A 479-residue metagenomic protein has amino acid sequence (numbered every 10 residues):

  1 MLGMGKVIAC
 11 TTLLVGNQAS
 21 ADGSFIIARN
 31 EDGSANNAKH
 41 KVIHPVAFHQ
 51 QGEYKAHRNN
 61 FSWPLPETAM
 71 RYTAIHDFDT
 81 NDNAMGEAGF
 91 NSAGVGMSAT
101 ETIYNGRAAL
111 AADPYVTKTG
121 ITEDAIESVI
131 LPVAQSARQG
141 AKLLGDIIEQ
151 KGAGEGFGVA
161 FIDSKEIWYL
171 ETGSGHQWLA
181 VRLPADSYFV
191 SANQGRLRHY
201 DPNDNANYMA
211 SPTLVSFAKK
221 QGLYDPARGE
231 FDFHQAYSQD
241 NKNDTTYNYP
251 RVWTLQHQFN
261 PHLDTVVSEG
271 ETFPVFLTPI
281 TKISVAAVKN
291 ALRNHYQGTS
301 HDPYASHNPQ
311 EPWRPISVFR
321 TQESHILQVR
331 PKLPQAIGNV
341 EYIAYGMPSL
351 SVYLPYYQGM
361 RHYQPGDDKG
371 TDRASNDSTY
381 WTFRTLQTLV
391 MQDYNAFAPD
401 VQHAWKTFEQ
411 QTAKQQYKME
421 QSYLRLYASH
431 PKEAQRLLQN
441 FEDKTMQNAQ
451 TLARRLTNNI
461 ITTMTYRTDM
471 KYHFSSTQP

Functional and structural regions predicted by a protein language model:
I8-E123, L143-V267, L277: A contiguous strand-loop segment
E67-R71, A141-L143, H301-E311: Short Pro/Gly-enriched beta-strand edge/turn motifs at strand-loop
E127-V133: Short, well-ordered beta-strand elements within core beta-sheets of diverse protein domains
V133-Q139: Short, charged, surface-exposed loops that flank catalytic or proteolytic processing sites
G140-E149, A287-R293: Short, well-structured alpha-helical segments that form the helix of a local strand-helix-strand
K219-K332, N339: Glycine-rich, aromatic-lined ligand/substrate-binding cores of catalytic and carbohydrate-binding domains
H301-S429: Substrate-recognition/cap regions that form aromatic- and gly/pro-loop-enriched pockets for small-molecule ligands
A404-P479: Histidine-centered catalytic/metal-binding microenvironments
